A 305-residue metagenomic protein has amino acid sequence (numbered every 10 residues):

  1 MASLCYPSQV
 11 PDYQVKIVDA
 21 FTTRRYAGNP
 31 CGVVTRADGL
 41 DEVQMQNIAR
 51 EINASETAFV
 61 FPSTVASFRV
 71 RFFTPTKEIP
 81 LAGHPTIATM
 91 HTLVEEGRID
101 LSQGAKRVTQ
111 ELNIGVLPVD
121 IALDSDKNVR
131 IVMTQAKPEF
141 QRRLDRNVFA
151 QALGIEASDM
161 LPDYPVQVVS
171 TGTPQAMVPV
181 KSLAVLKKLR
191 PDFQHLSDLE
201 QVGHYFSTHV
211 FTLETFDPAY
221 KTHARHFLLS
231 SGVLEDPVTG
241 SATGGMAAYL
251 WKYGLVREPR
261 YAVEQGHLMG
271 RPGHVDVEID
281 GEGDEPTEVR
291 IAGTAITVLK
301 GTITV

Functional and structural regions predicted by a protein language model:
A2-A82, I87-V305: Active-site proximal loop and beta-alpha junction motif in alpha/beta enzyme cores
